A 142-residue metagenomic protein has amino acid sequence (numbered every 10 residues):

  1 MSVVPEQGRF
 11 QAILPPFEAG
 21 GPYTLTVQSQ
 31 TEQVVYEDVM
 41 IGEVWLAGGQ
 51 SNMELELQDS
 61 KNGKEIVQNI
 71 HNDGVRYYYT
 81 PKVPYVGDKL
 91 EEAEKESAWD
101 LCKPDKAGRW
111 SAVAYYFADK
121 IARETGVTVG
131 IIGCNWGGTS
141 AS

Functional and structural regions predicted by a protein language model:
M1-S142: Cell-envelope and extracellular/periplasmic
